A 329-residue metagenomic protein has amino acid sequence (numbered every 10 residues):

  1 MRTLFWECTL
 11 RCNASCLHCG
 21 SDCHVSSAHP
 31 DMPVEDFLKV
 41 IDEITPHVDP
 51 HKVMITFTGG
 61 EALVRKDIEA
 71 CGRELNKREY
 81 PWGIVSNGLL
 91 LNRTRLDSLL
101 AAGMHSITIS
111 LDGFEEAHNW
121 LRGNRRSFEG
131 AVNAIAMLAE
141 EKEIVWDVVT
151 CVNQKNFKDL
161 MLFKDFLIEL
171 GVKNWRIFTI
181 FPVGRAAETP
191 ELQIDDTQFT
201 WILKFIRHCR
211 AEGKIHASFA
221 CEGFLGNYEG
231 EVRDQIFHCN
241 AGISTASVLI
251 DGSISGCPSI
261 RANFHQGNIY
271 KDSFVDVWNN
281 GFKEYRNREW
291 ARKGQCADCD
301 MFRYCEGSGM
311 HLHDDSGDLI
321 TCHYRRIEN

Functional and structural regions predicted by a protein language model:
M1-S106, I194: Conserved alpha-helical substructure of the radical SAM core
F5, T9-C12, V232, I250 (+3 more regions): Residue-level signal for mature regions of secreted extracellular proteins and peptides
R11, S15, C19-D22, G242 (+3 more regions): Cys/His-rich metal-chelating microdomains
H24, D112, I180, Y304 (+1 more regions): Flexible loop residues that form catalytic and substrate-binding hotspots at small-molecule/glycan-binding clefts
S27-A28, A101-A102, S106, S110-T245 (+2 more regions): Radical SAM enzyme [4Fe-4S]-AdoMet core and its adjacent flexible, acidic and glycine-rich loops/tails across
H47-D49, A101, E169-V172, K293 (+1 more regions): Alpha-helix termination/capping residues and helix-transition junctions
G60, A220, Y304: Short, solvent-exposed turn/loop segments enriched in Gly/Ser/Thr/Pro and often Arg
S259-N329: Flexible mid-to-C-terminal extensions adjoining Fe-S/redox cofactors in radical SAM and related proteins
